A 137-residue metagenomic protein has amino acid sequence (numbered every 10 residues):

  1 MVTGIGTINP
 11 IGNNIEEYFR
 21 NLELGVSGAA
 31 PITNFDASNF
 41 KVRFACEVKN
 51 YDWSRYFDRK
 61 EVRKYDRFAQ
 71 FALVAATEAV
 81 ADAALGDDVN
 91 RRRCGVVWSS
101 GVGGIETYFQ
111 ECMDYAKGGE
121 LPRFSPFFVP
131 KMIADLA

Functional and structural regions predicted by a protein language model:
M1-A137: Conserved "HGTGT" condensation-loop signature of ketosynthase/thiolase-family condensing enzymes that catalyze
